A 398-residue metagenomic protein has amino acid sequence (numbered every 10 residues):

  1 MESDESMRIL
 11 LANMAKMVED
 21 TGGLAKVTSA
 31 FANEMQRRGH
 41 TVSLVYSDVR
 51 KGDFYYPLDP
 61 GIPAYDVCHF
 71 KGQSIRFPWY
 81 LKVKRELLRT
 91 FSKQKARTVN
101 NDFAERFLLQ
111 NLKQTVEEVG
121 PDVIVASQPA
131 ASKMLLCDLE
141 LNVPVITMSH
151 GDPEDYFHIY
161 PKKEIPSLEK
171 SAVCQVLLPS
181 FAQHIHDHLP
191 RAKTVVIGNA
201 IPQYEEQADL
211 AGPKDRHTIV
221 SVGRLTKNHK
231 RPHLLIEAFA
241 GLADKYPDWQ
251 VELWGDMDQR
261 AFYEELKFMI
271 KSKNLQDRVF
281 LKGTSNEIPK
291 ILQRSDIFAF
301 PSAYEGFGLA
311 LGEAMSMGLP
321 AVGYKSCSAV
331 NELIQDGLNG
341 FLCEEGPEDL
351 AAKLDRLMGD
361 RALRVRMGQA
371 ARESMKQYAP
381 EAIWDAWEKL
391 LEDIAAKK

Functional and structural regions predicted by a protein language model:
G22-A30, H217, T226-D244, E264: A conserved mid-protein helix/loop that constitutes part of the nucleotide-sugar donor-binding site
V45-K51, V222, Q250-E264: Glycosyltransferase donor-sugar binding loop
D155-I159, H186, G198-R216: Acidic anion/phosphate-binding donor-loop and adjacent secondary structure in glycosyltransferase catalytic cores
E264-G283: Nucleotide-activated donor-binding/catalytic signature segment of Leloir-type glycosyltransferases, i.e., the conserved
T284, A303: Aromatic "clamp/platform" in nucleotide-sugar-dependent glycosyltransferases that forms part of the donor/acceptor
P320-Y324: Short hydrophobic beta-strand element within catalytic cores of glycosyltransferases and related nucleotide-activated
K325, Q335-E348, R356-A362, K376: Conserved acidic donor-binding segment of nucleotide-sugar-dependent glycosyltransferases
D349, R356, L363-Q377, A386-K389: A short, well-ordered alpha-helix in the C-terminal region of glycosyltransferases
